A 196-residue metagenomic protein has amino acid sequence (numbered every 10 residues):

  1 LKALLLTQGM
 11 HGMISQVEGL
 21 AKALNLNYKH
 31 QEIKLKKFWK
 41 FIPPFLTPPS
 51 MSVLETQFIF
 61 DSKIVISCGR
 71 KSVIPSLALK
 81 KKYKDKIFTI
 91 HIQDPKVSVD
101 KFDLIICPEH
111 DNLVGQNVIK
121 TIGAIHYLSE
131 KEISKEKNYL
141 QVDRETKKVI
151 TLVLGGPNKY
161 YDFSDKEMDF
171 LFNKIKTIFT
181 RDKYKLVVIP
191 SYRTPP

Functional and structural regions predicted by a protein language model:
L1-V53, F60: N-terminal pre-catalytic "stem/leader" segment of glycosyltransferase-like enzymes
K2, K63-I64, F88, L104 (+2 more regions): Structural motif
V17, I74-F88: Glycosyltransferases and closely related glycan-assembly transferases that use nucleotide-activated donors
F58-G69: Short N-terminal targeting/anchoring amphipathic segment
C68, F88-D94, P108: Short beta-strand elements of ligand-binding domains
D100-S164: A nucleotide-sugar donor-handling region in carbohydrate enzymes
D165-N173: Charged helix-capping and loop-helix junction motifs
R181-P196: Catalytic donor nucleotide-activated moiety binding site of glycosyltransferases and closely related
